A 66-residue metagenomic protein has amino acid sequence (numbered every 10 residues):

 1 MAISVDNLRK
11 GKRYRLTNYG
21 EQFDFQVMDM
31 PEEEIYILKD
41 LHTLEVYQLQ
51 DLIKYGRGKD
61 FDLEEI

Functional and structural regions predicted by a protein language model:
M1-R9: Mixed-charge, Lys/Arg-rich low-complexity intrinsically disordered regions
D6-N7, V27-D29, L63: Short, exposed beta-strand/loop patches in secreted or surface proteins that constitute
Q22-L49: Basic/aromatic-rich interaction segments and small domains that mediate binding to polyanionic partners
L44-I66: Intrinsically disordered, low-complexity, charged/polar segments
